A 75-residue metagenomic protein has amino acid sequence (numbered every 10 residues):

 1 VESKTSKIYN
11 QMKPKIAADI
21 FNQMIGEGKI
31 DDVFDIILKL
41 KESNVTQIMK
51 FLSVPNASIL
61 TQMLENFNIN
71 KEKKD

Functional and structural regions predicted by a protein language model:
V1-D75: Hydrophobic packing positions in regular secondary-structure scaffolds
